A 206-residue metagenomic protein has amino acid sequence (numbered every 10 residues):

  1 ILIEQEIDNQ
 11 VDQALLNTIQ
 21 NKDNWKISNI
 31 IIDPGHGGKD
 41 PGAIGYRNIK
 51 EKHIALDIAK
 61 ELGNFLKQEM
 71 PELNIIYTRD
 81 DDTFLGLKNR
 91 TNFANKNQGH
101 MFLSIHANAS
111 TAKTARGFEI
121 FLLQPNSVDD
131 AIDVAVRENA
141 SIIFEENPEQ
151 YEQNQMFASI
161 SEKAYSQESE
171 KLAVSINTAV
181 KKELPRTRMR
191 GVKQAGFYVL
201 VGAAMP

Functional and structural regions predicted by a protein language model:
E6-Q153, E162-V174: Catalytic-core regions of hydrolytic enzymes
T111, A158-P206: Active-site-adjacent mobile loop/cap segments within catalytic or ligand-binding domains
